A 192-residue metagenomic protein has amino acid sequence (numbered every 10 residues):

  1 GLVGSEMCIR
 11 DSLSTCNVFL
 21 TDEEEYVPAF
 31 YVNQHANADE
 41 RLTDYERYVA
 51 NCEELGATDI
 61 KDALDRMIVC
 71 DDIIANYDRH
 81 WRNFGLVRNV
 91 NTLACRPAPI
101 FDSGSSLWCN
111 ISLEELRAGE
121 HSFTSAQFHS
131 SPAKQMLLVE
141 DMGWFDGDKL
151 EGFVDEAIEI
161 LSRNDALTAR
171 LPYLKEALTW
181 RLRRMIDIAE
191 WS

Functional and structural regions predicted by a protein language model:
G1-D11: Single conserved hydrophobic/aromatic residue that forms the stacking wall/gate of nucleotide- or nucleobase-binding
R10, T15-V18: Long, hydrophobic, well-ordered secondary-structure blocks that form the structural core and pocket-lining surfaces
L13, M67, E190-W191: Intrinsic structural disorder
N17-I68, H129, I160, R184-M185: ATP-dependent phospho-/nucleotidyl transfer catalytic cores
D44-L107: Conserved kinase catalytic-core segment
A75, V87-S192: C-terminal catalytic region of ATP-dependent kinase domains
